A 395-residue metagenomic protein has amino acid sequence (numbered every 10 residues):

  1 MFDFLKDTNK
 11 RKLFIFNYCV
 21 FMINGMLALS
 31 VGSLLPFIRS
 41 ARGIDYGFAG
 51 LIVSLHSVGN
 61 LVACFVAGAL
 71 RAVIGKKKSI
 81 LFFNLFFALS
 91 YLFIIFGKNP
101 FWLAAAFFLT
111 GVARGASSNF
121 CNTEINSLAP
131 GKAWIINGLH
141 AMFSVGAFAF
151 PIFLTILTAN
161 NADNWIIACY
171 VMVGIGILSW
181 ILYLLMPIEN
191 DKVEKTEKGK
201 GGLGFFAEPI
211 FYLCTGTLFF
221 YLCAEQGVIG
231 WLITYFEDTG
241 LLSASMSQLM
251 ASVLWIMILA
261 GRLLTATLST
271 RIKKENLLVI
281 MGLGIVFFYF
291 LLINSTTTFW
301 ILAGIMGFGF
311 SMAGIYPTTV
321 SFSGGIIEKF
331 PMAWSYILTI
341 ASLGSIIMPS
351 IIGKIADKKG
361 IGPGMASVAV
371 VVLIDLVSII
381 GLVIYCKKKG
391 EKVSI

Functional and structural regions predicted by a protein language model:
L29, H56-F65, F148, W255-L263 (+1 more regions): Residue-level signature of mid-helix packing/kink "hotspots" within the transmembrane helices of 12-pass Major
V31-G32, P209-S252, I256-L259: Extracytoplasmic gate region of multi-pass secondary transporters
G43, G75, F96-F101, P130 (+3 more regions): Helix-breaking motifs and short loop linkers at transmembrane-helix boundaries and internal kinks in secondary membrane
V62-P100: Conserved MFS/SLC helix-loop-helix module at the cytosolic interface between two early adjacent transmembrane helices
A63-G75, G261-K273, A356-D357: Helix-to-loop junctions at the C-terminal end of transmembrane segments in multipass secondary transporters
A106-A141: Cytoplasmic helix-loop-helix junction between adjacent transmembrane helices in 12-TM secondary transporters
K132, G138-I188: Helix-loop-helix hairpin linking two adjacent transmembrane segments in secondary transporters
I272-T319: C-terminal transmembrane helical hairpin of 12-TM major facilitator-type secondary transporters
